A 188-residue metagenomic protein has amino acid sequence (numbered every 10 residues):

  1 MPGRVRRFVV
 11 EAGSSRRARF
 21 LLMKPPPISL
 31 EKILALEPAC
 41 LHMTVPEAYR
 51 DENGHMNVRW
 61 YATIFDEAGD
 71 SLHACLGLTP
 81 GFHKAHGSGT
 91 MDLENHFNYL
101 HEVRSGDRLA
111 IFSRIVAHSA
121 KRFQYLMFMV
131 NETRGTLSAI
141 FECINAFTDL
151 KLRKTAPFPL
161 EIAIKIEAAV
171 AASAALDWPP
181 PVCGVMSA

Functional and structural regions predicted by a protein language model:
M1-L22: N-terminal amphipathic/basic-hydrophobic helices that include classical n-h-c signal peptides and signal-anchor
L22-D92, D149-A188: Hot-dog-fold acyl-thioester-processing enzymes
L72-F123, S138-F141: Hydrophobic beta-strand-centered segment that forms part of the acyl-chain substrate-binding groove
F97, M127-M129, C143-N145: Hydrophobic/aromatic beta-strand elements that line small-molecule binding cavities or substrate pockets in beta-rich
T133-G135, K151: Solvent-exposed strand-loop boundary residues in beta-sheet-rich modules
L137-S138, T155: A structural signal for beta-strand boundary/capping segments at domain termini and interdomain linkers
F141-C143, P159: Short hydrophobic alpha-helix segments
